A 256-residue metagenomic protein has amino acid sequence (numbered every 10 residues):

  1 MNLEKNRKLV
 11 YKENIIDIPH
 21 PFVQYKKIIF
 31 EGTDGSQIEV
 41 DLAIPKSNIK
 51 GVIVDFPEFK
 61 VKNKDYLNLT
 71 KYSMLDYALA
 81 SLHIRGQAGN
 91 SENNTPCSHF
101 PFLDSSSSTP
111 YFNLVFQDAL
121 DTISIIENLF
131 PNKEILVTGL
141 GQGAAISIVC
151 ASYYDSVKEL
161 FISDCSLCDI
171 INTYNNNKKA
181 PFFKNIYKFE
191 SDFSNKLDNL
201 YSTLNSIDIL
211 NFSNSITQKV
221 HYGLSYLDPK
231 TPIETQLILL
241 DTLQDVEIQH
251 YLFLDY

Functional and structural regions predicted by a protein language model:
K5-S47: N-terminal cap/lid segment of alpha/beta-hydrolase-fold proteins
V40-L42, I49-F59: Short beta-strand element of the alpha/beta-hydrolase
F59-Y72: The serine-hydrolase catalytic nucleophile loop
T70-K71, A78-Q117: Cap/lid segment of the alpha/beta-hydrolase catalytic domain
V149-F193: Hydrolase active-site cap/lid region
I216, Y222-L224: Short beta-strand/loop motif that positions the catalytic acidic residue of the alpha/beta-hydrolase fold
P229-T235: Conserved alpha/beta-hydrolase "acid-adjacent" motif
I233, L240-Y256: Catalytic histidine neighborhood in serine/cysteine hydrolases with alpha/beta-hydrolase-type architecture
